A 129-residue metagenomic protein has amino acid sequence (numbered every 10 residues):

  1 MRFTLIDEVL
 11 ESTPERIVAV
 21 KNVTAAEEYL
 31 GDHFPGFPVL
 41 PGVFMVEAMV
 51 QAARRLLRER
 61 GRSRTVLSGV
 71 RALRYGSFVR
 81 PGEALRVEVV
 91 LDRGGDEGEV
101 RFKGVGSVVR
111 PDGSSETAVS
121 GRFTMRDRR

Functional and structural regions predicted by a protein language model:
M1-L40: Catalytic strand-loop segment that frames the active site of acyl-thioester-processing enzymes
L5-D7, E11-R16, R80-P81, V90-R129: HotDog/MaoC-like acyl-thioester-processing domains
K21, E88-L91: Short, hydrophobic/aromatic-enriched beta-strand segments in well-ordered soluble domains
V23, F34, Y75, M125-D127: Hydrophobic residues in beta-strands and at strand termini
G31-R55, L67: Compact, glycine-rich, soluble single-domain proteins
V50-E88, R122: Hydrophobic beta-strand-centered segment that forms part of the acyl-chain substrate-binding groove
